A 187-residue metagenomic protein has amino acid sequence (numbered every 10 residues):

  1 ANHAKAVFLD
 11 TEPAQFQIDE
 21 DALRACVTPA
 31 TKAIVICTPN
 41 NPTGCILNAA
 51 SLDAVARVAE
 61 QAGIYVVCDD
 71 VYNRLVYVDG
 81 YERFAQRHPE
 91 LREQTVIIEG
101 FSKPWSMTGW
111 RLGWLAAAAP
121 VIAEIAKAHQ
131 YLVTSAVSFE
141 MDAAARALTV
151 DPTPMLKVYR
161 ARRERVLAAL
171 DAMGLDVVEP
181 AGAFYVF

Functional and structural regions predicted by a protein language model:
A1-A6: Substrate-binding/gating loop at the entrance of the active-site cleft, primarily in PLP-dependent aminotransferase-like
T11-R83: Active-site phosphate-binding strand-loop segment of PLP-dependent enzymes
R87-E124: Active-site PLP attachment segment
A119, A136-M155: Structural motif of enzymes handling amino- and sulfur-group chemistry
I125-L132, A147-A168: Structural signature of PLP-dependent enzymes
A128-V137, L175-D176: Glycine/threonine-rich helix-loop capping motifs at alpha-helix boundaries
M141, A145, Y159-L170, V177-F187: Conserved glycine-rich beta-strand-loop-beta hairpin in the small C-terminal domain of fold type I
